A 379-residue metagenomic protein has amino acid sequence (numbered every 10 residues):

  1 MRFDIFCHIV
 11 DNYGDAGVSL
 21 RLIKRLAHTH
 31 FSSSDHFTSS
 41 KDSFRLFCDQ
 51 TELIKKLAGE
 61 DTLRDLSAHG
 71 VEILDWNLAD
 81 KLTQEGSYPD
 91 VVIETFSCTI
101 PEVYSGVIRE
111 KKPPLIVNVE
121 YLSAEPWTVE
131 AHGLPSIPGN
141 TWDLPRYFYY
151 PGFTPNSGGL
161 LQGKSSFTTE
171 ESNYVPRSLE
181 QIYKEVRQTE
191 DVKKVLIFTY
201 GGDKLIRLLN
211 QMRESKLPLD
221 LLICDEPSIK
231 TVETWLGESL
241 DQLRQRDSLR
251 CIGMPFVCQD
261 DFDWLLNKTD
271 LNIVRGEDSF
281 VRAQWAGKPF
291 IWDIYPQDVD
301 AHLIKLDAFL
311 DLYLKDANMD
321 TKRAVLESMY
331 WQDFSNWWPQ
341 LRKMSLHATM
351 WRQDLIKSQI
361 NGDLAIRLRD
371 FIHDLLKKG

Functional and structural regions predicted by a protein language model:
R2, D90-V91, L115, K194 (+1 more regions): Structural motif
I5-A16, F198-D203, L271: Short, glycine-rich nucleotide/cofactor-binding loops
F6-F37, D42-D143, E226: Active-site and donor-binding regions of nucleotide-sugar-utilizing enzymes
L20-K24, F256-K305: A donor-sugar binding/catalytic signature common to diverse glycosyltransferases and related nucleotide-sugar
E120-L205: A nucleotide-sugar donor-handling region in carbohydrate enzymes
G163, K315-G379: C-terminal amphipathic helix plus adjacent low-complexity, charged tail appended to glycosyltransferase catalytic
L217-P255: Catalytic donor nucleotide-activated moiety binding site of glycosyltransferases and closely related
P289-D333: Nucleotide-sugar donor-binding patch of glycosyltransferase catalytic domains
